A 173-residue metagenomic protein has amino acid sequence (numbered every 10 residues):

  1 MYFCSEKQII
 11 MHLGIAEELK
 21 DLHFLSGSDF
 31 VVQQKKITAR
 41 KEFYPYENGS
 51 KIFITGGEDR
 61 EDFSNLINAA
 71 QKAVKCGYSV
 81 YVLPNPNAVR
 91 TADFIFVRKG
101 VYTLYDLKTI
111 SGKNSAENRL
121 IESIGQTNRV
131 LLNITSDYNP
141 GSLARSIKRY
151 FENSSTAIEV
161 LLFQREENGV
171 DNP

Functional and structural regions predicted by a protein language model:
C4-Y81, T109-P173: Metal-dependent nuclease catalytic core centered on acidic motifs
V82-P86: Catalytic micro-motifs at enzyme active sites that drive phosphoryl/nucleotidyl and oxygen chemistry
N87-T91: Short acidic/glycine-enriched loop/turn segments that link adjacent beta-strands
F94-F96, V101-T109: Conserved catalytic cores of phosphodiester-cleaving nucleases, focusing on short active-site segments
